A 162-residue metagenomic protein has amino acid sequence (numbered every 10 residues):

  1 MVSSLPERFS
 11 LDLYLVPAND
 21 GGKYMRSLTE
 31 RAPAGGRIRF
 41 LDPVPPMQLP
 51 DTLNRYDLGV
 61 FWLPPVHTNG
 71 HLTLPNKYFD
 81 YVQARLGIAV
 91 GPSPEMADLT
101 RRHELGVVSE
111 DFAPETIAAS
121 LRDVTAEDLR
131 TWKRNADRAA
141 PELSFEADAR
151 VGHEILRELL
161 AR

Functional and structural regions predicted by a protein language model:
F9, R37-R39, G106: Short, conserved active-site loop motifs that form the nucleotide-linked donor/cofactor pocket
L15-P17, M25-R55: Nucleotide-activated donor-binding/catalytic signature segment of Leloir-type glycosyltransferases, i.e., the conserved
G22, P43-M47, P75, S93 (+2 more regions): Structural motif corresponding to alpha-helix initiation and N-cap regions
M47-T52, G59-F79, A89-D98: Nucleotide-sugar-dependent
L49, F112-A118, A126, R130-E158: A charged, aromatic-enriched C-terminal amphipathic alpha-helix characteristic of glycosyltransferases across folds
D57, R85: A short alpha->beta transition loop at the rim of the catalytic pocket in nucleotide-sugar-dependent
A97-L121: Change "using UDP/GDP/dTDP sugars" to "using nucleotide sugars
